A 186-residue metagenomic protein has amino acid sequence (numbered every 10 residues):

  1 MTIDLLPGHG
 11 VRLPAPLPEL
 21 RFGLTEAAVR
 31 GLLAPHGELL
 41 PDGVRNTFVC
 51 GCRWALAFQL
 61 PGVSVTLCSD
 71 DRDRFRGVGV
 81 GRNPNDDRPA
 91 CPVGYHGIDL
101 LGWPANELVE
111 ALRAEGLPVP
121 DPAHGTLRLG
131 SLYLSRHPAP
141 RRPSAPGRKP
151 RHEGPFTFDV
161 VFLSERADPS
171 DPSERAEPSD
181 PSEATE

Functional and structural regions predicted by a protein language model:
M1-D171, D180-E186: Short helix/turn-capping signatures at newly exposed starts of structured segments
